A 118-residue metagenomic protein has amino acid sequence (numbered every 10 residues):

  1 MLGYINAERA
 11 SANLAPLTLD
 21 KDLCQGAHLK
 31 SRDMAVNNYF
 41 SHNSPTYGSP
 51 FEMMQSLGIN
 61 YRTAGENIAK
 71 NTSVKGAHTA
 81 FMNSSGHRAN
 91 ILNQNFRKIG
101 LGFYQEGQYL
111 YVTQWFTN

Functional and structural regions predicted by a protein language model:
M1-A35: A short alpha-helix/helix-coil micro-patch that ends at or immediately precedes a cysteine
N6, F51, R88: Short glycine-/small-residue-rich flexible loop motifs, especially phosphate/cofactor-binding loops
P16-T18, H42, R62, I99: A local structural micro-motif
Q25-H78, I91: Short, surface-exposed glycine/acidic/tryptophan-bearing loops
A69-N118: Disulfide-stabilized extracellular recognition modules
